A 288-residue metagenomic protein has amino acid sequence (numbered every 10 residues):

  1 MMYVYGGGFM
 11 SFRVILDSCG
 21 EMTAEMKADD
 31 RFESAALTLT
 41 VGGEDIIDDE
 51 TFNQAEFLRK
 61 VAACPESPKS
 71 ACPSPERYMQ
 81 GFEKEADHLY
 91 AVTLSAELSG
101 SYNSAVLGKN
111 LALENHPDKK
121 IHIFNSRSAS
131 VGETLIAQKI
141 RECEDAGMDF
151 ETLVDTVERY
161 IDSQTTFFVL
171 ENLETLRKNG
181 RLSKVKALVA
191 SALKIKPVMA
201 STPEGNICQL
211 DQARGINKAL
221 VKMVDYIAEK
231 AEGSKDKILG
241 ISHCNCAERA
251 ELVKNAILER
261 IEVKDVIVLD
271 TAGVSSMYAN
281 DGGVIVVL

Functional and structural regions predicted by a protein language model:
Y3-R13, C19-E33, T38, L98-S101 (+3 more regions): Mixed-charge interfacial surface used for oligomerization/domain docking and macromolecular partner engagement
R13-C72: N-terminal glycine-rich anion-binding loop in soluble enzyme alpha/beta folds
K69-E76, R214-N217: Conserved phosphate-coordination/catalytic loops
P73-L89, T93-N115: Active-site cofactor/cluster-binding pocket
E85-A86, H116, S234, I261: A structural signal for short coil/turn segments at secondary-structure junctions
T93, K120-R127: A ubiquitous short alpha-helical element
